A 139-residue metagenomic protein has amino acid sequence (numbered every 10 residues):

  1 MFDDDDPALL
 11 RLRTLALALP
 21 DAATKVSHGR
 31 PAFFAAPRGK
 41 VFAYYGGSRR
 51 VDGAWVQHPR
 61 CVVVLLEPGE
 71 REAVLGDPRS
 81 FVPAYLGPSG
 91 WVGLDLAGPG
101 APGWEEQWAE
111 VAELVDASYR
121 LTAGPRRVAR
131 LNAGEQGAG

Functional and structural regions predicted by a protein language model:
M1-G139: Charge-dense, helix-prone N-terminal extensions
